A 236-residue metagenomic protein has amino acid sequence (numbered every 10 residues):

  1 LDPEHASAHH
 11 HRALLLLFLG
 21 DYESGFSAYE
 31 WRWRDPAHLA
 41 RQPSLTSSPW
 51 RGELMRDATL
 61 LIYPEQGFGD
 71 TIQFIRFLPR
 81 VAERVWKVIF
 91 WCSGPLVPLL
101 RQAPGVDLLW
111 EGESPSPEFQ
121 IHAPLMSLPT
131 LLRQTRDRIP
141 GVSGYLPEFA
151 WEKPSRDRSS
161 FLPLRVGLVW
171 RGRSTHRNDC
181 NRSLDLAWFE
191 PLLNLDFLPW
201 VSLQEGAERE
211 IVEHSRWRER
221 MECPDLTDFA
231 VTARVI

Functional and structural regions predicted by a protein language model:
L1-I236: Alpha-helical solenoid repeat scaffolds of the TPR/TPR-like class and their adjacent stem/linker regions that mediate
